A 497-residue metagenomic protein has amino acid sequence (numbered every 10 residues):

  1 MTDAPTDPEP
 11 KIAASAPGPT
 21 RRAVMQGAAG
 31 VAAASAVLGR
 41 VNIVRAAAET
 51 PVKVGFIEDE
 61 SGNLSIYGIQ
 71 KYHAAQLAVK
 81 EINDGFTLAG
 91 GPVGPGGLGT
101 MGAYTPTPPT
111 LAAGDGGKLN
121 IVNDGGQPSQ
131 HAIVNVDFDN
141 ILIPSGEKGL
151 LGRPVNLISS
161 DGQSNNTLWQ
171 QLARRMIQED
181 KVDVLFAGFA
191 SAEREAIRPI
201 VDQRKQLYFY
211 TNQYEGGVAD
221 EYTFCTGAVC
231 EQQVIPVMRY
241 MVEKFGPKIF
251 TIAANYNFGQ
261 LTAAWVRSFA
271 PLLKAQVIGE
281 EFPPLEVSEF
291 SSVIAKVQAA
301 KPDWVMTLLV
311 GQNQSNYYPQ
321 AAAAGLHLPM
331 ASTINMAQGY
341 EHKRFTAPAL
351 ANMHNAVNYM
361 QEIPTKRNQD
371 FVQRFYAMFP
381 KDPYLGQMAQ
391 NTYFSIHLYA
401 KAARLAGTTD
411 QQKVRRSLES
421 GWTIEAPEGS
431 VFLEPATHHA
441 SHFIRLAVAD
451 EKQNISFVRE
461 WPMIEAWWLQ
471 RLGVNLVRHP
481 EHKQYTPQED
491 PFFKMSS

Functional and structural regions predicted by a protein language model:
M1-T20: N-terminal secretory signal peptides
A16-A23, A32-E49: N-terminal twin-arginine translocation
P51-G68, I121, F189, I249-I252: Short beta-strand segments enriched in small/hydrophobic residues
I66-H73, G85-G217, P283-F290, Q312-S315: Beta-alpha junction/loop-to-helix N-cap segments that form part of ligand/metal-binding clefts
A112-A113, G126-Q130, L168-Q171, E215-G217 (+2 more regions): Extracellular/periplasmic Venus flytrap/periplasmic-binding protein
M176, D180-G188, F209-T211, F250-A253 (+4 more regions): Periplasmic-binding protein-like
G311-Q314, I363-G421: Extracellular/periplasmic ligand-binding modules, especially the Venus flytrap/periplasmic-binding
W422-S497: Solvent-exposed, acidic/polar segments of extracytosolic/periplasmic ligand-binding ectodomains
